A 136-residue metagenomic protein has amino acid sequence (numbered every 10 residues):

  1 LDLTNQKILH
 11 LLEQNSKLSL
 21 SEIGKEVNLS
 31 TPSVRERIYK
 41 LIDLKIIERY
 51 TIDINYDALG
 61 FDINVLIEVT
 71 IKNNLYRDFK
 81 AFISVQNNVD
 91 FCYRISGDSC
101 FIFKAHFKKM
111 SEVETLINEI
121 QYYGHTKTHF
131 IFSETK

Functional and structural regions predicted by a protein language model:
L1-K136: A compositional/biophysical signature of low hydrophobicity enriched in polar/charged and small residues
